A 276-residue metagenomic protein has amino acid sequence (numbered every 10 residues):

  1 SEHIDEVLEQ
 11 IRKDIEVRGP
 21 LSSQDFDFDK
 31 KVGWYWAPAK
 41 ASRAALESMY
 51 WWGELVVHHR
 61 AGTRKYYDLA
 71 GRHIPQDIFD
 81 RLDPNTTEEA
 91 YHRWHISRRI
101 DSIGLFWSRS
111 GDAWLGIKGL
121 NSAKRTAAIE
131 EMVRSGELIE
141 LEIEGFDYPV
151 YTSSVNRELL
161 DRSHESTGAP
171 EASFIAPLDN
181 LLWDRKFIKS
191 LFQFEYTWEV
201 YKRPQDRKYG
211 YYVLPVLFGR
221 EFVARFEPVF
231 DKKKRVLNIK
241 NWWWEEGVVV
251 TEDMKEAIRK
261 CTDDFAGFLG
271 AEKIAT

Functional and structural regions predicted by a protein language model:
S1-S173, D179-N180, F187, F194-W198 (+3 more regions): Long, low-complexity intrinsically disordered regions
